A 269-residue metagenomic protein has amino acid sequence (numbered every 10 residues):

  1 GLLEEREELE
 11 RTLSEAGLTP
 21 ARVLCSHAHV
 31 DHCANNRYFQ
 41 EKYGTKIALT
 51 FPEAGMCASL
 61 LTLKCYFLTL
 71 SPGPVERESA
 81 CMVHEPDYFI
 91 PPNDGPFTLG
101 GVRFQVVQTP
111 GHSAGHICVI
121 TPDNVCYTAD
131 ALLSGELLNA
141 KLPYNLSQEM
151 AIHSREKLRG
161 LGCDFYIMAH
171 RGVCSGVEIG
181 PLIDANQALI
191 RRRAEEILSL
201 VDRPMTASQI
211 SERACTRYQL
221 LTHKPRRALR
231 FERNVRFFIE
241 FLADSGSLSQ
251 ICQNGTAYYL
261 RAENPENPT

Functional and structural regions predicted by a protein language model:
L2-L3, R103-A194: Metallo-beta-lactamase
L3-T98: Active-site HxH/HxHxD metal-binding segment of metal-dependent hydrolases
S26, T109, L242: Conserved S/T- and glycine-rich ATP-binding loop of Class I adenylate-forming
C33, A151, R155, V235: Aromatic/hydrophobic pocket-lining residues that form the small-molecule binding cavity in soluble enzyme cores
T45, I190-L198, E232: Short, leucine-enriched amphipathic alpha-helices that occur as contiguous helical runs
S199-T269: C-terminal regulatory/interaction regions
